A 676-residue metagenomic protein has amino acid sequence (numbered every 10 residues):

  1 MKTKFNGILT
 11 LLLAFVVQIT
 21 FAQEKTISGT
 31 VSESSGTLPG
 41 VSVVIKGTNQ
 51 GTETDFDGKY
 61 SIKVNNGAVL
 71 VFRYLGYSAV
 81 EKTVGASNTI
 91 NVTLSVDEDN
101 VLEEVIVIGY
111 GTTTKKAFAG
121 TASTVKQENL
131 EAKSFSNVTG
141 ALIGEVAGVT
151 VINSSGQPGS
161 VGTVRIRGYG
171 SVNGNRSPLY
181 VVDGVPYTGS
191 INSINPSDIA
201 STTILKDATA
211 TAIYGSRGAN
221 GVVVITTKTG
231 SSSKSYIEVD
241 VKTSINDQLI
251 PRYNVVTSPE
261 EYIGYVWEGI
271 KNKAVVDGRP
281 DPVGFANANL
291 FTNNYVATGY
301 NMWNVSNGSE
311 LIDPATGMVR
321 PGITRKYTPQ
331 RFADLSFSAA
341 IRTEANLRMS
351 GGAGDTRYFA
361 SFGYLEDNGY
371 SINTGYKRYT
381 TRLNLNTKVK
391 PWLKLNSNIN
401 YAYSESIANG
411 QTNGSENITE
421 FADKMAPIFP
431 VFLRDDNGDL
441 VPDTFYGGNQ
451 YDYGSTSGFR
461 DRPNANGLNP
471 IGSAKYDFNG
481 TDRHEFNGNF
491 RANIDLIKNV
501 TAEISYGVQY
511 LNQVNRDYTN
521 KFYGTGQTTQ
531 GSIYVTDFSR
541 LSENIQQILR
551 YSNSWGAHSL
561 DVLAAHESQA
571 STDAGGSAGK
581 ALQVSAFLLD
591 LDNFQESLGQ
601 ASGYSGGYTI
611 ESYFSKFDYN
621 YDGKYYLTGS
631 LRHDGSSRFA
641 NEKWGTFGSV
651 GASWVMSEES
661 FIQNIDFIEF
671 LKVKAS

Functional and structural regions predicted by a protein language model:
M1-R382, T387-K390, K394-N396, N400-A402 (+4 more regions): Short, small/polar-rich motifs associated with maturation and membrane association, primarily at protein termini
V101, S232-P329, A339, G369-Y376 (+5 more regions): Surface-exposed loop/interface segments of Gram-negative outer-membrane beta-barrel transport/assembly proteins
V146, I497, A586: Acidic-histidine catalytic/liganding microenvironments
I199, T381-L383, I504, I545-Q547 (+5 more regions): Extended, hydrophobic alpha-helical segments in both membrane/secreted and soluble proteins
T227, L347-G351, T381-T387, G488-I494 (+4 more regions): Residues on the lipid-exposed face of transmembrane beta-strands in outer-membrane beta-barrel proteins
F362-N368, L627-S636, A675: Transmembrane beta-strand segments that form the barrel wall of outer-membrane beta-barrel proteins
V500: An active-site-proximal structural segment forming one wall of the substrate-binding cleft that immediately precedes
